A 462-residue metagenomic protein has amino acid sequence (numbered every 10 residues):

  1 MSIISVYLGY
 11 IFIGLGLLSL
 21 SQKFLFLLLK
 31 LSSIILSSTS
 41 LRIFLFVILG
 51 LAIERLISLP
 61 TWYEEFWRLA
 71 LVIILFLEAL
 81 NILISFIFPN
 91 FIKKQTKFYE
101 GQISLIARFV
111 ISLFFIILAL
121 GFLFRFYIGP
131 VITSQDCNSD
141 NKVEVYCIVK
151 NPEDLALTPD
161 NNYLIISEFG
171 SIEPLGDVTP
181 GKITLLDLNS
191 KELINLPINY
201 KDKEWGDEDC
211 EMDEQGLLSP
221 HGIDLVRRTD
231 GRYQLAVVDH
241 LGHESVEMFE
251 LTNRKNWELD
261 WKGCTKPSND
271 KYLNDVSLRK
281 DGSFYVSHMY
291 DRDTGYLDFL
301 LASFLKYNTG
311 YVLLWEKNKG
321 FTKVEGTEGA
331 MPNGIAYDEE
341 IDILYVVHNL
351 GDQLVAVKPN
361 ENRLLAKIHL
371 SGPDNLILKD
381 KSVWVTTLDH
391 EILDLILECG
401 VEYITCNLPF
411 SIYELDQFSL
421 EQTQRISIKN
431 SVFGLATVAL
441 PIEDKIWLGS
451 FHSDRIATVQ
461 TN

Functional and structural regions predicted by a protein language model:
L123-K142, L297, L408-D416: Blade/loop signatures of beta-propeller domains
I128-N151, L259, L420-I428: A short helix->beta-strand "capping" segment at the edge of beta-propeller domains
E144-K182, G434-L435, H452: Beta-strand-rich domains and repeat architectures in extracellular enzymes and scaffolds, especially beta-propellers
V149-T158, T179, Y200-R227, W261 (+6 more regions): Beta-rich, blade/repeat-based domains predominating in secreted/periplasmic proteins but also intracellular
I166-G181, V237-V238, V286-Y307, T386-N407 (+1 more regions): Short, conserved, GDST-rich strand-edge loop motifs in beta-rich repeat architectures
D187-K191, L251-K255, W315-K319, K358-E361 (+2 more regions): Short loop/turn segments that connect beta-strands within beta-propeller blades
L370-I426: Loop/turn-rich, solvent-exposed surfaces of beta-rich toroidal or solenoidal domains
L435-N462: Blade-level signature of beta-propeller repeat domains, shared across WD40, Kelch, NHL, RCC1 and BNR/Asp-box propellers
